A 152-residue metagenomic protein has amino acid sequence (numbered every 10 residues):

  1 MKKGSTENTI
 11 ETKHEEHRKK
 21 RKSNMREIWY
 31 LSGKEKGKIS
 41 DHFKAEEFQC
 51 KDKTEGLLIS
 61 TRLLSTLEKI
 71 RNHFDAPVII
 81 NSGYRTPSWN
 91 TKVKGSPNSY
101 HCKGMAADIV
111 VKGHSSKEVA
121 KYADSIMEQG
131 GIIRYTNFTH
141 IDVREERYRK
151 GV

Functional and structural regions predicted by a protein language model:
M1-H73, T136, R144-V152: Extracytoplasmic cell-surface/polysaccharide-interacting catalytic and binding patches
I10, H14, N98-V152: Catalytic cores and adjacent binding grooves of peptidoglycan-active enzymes
W29, G33, D52, I79 (+2 more regions): Compositionally biased, low-complexity repeat tracts
I39, W89, S96-N98, E128: Glycine-rich, flexible loop/turn motifs
D52-K53, V78-Y84, K112-S116: N-terminal start-of-chain detector that recognizes signal peptides and the immediate post-cleavage beginning
I59-T66, A76, W89, M105 (+2 more regions): Amphipathic alpha-helical interface surfaces
L64-K94: Extended, low-complexity, intrinsically disordered C-terminal regulatory tails of eukaryotic serine/threonine kinases
